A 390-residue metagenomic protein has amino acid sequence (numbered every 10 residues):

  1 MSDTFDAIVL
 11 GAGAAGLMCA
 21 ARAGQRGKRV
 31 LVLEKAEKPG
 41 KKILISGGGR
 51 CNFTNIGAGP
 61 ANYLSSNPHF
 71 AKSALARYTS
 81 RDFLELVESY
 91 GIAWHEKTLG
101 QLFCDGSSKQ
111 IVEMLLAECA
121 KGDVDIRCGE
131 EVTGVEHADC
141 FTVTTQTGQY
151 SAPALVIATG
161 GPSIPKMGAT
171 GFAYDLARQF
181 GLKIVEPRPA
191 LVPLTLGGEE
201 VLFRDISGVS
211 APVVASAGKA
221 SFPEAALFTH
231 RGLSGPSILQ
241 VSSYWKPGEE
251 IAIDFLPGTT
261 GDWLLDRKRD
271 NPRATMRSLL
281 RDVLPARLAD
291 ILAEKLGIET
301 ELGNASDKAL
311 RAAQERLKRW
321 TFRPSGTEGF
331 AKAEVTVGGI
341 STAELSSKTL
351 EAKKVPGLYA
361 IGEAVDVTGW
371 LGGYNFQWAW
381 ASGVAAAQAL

Functional and structural regions predicted by a protein language model:
D3-F5, T145-A154, F222-P223: Core beta-strand elements of the Rossmann-like FAD/NAD(P) dinucleotide-binding domain in flavoenzyme oxidoreductases
F5-V32, A386-L390: N-terminal Rossmann-like FAD-binding beta1-loop-alpha1 element of flavoenzymes
I8-L10, L33, V132, Y150-K166 (+3 more regions): Short hydrophobic core segments
G24-G48: Glycine-rich FAD pyrophosphate-binding loop
E37-P39, L44-I45, F53-P60, A93 (+2 more regions): An anion/pyrophosphate-binding glycine-rich loop and adjacent beta-alpha core in soluble alpha-beta enzymes
R50-E96: Glycine-rich active-site loop/strand segments that organize a redox cofactor
C128, I291-T368: A glycine-rich dinucleotide-binding beta-alpha-beta segment and adjacent secondary-structure elements that constitute
C128-C140: A conserved short coil-to-beta-strand element within the FAD-binding core of flavoproteins
